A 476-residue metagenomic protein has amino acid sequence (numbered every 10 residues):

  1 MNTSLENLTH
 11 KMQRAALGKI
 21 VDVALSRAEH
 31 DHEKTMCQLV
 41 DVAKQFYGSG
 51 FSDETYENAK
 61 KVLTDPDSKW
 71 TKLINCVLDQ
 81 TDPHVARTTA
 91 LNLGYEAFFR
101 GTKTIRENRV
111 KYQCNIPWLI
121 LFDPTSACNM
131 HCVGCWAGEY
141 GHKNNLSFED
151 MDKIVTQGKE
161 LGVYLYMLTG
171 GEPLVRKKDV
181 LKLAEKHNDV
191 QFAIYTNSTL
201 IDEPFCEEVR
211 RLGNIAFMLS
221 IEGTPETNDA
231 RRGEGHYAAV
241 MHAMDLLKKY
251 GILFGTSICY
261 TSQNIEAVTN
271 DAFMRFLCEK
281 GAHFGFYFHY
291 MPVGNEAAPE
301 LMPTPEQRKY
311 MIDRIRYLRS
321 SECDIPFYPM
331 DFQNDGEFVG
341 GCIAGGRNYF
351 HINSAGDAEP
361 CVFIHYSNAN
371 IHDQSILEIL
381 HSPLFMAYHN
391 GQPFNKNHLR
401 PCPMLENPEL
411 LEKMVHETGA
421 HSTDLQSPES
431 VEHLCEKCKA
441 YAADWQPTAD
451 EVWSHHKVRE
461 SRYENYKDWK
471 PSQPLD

Functional and structural regions predicted by a protein language model:
M1-E57, K61, D229-G345, N353-A355 (+3 more regions): Radical SAM enzyme [4Fe-4S]-AdoMet core and its adjacent flexible, acidic and glycine-rich loops/tails across
S4-M12, A16, I20, R27 (+4 more regions): Flexible mid-to-C-terminal extensions adjoining Fe-S/redox cofactors in radical SAM and related proteins
M36-P204, D476: Conserved alpha-helical substructure of the radical SAM core
E96-P117, P329-F332, G336, N370-M386: Short, charged low-complexity linear segments at domain edges
I120, G346-N348: Short loop/turn microsegments at loop-to-beta-strand junctions
C128, C132-C135, C342, G356 (+2 more regions): Short cysteine clusters
G134, G138-G141, N348, S367 (+1 more regions): Secreted/processed peptides and extracellular or luminal domains of membrane proteins
F148-L168, L174-H289: Radical SAM/AdoMet-radical enzyme domain recognition
